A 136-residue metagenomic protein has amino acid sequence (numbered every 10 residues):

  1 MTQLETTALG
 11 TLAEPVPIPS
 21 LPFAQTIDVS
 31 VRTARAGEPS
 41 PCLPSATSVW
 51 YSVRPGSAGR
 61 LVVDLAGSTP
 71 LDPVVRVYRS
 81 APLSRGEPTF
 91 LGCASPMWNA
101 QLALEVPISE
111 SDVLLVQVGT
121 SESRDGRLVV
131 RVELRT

Functional and structural regions predicted by a protein language model:
M1-A34: Predominantly extracellular/luminal regions of secreted and cell-surface proteins, especially disulfide-bonded
M1-L4, V31-T136: Acidic, Ser/Thr/Pro-rich low-complexity intrinsically disordered segments
